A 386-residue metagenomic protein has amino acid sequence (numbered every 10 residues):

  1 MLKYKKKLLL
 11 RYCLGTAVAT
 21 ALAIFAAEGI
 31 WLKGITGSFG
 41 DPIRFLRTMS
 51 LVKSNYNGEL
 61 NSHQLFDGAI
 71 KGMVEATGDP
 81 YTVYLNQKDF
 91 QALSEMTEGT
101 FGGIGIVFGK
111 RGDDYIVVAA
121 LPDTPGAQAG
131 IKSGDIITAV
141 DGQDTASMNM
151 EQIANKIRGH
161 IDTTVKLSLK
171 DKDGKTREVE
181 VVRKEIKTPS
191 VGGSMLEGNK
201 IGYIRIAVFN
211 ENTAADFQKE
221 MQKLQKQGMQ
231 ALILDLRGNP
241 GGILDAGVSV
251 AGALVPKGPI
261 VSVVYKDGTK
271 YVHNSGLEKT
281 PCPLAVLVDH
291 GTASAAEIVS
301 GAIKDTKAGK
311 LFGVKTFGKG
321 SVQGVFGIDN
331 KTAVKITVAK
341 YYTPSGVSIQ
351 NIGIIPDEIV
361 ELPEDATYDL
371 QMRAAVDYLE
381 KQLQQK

Functional and structural regions predicted by a protein language model:
M1-K110, D114, K132, A139-V140 (+9 more regions): Intrinsically disordered, Ser/Thr/Pro/Gly-rich linkers and terminal tails that flank and connect PDZ domains
L2, K33, G37, V118 (+5 more regions): Cleft-lining beta-strand/loop regions that shape enzyme active-site pockets
G102-I104, L284, V334: Short beta-strand or tight-loop elements that sit immediately N-terminal to catalytic metal-binding acidic residues
D114-L121, S147: Short, structured beta-strand/loop micro-motifs enriched in basic residues and often containing a Trp
T138-A139, K335: Hydrophobic beta-strand signal
Q323-G327, A333-D365: Conserved P-loop NTPase
